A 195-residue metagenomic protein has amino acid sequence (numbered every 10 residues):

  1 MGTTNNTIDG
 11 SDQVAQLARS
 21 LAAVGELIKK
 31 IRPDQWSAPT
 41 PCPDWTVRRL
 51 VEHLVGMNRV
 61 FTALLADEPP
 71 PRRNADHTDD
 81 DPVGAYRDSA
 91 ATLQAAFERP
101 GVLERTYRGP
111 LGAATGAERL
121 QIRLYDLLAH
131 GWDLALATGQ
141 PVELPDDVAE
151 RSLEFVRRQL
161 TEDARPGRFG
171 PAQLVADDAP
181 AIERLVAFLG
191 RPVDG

Functional and structural regions predicted by a protein language model:
G2-A23, K30-P43, V60-G195: Structured surface interface patches that mediate subunit assembly and partner/cofactor docking
V51-E52, G131: Short, surface-exposed helix/turn micro-motifs that flank interaction/cofactor sites
